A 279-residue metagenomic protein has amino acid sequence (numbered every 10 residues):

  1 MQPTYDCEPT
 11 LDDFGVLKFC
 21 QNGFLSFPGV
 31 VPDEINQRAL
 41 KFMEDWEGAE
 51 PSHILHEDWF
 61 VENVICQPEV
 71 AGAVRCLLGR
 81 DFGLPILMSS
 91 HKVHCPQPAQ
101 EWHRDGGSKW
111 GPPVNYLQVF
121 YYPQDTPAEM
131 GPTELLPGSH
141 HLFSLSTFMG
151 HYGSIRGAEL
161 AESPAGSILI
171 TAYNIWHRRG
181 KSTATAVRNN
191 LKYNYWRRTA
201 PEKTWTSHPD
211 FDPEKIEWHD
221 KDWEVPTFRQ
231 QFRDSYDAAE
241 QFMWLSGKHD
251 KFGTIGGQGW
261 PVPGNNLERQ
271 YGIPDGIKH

Functional and structural regions predicted by a protein language model:
M1-G111: Non-heme Fe(II)-dependent double-stranded beta-helix
Q2, G180-H279: Non-heme Fe(II)/2-oxoglutarate
L87-S89, V119-Y121, L191-Y195: A structural signal for short, well-ordered beta-strand segments
P98-E162, P201-D210: Catalytic core of non-heme Fe(II) oxygenases with the double-stranded beta-helix
S154-S167, I216-T227: A conserved mid-domain beta-alpha-beta active-site/ligand-binding segment of alpha/beta enzyme cores
S163-H177: Conserved metal-binding segment of the jelly-roll/cupin
